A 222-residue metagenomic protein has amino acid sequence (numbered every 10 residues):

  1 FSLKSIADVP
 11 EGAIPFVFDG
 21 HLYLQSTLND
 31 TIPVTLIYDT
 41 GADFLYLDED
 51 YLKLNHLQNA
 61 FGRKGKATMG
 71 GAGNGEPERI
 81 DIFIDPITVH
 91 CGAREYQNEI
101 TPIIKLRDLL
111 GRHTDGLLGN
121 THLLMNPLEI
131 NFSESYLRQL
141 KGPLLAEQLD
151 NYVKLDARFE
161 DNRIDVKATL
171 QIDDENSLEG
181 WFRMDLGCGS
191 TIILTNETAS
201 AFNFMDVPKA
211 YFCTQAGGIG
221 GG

Functional and structural regions predicted by a protein language model:
F1-G222: Pepsin/retropepsin-fold aspartyl endopeptidases
